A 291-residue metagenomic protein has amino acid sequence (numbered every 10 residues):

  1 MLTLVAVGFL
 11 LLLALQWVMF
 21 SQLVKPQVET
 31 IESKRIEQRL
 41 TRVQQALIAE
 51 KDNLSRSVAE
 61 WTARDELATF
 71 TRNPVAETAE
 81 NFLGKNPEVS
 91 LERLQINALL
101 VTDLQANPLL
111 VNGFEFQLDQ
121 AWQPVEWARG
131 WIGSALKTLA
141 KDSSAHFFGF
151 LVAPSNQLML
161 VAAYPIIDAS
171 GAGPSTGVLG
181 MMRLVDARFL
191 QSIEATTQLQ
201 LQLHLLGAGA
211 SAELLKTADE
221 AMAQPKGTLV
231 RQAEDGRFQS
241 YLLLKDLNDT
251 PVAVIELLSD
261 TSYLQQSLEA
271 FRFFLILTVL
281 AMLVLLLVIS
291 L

Functional and structural regions predicted by a protein language model:
M1-P26, I276-S290: Extreme N-terminal signal-anchor transmembrane helix of membrane signaling/transducer proteins, especially in bacteria
L13-V43, L47: N-terminal membrane-insertion alpha helix
K34-L40, E50-A135, A140-S143: Extracytoplasmic/periplasmic sensory segments of membrane signal-transduction proteins
N53-E60, V89-L110, F114, A145-F148 (+3 more regions): Short N-terminal helix-loop-first-beta-strand/juxtamembrane motif that initiates sensory/input modules
L110-G113, S155-I193, T250-Y263: Conserved beta-strands of PAS-like sensory domains
W131-L151, L199, E220-R231: Regulatory sensory and allosteric helical modules in signal-transduction proteins and certain transcription factors
A145-F148, S155-D168, K226-T228, E234-K245 (+1 more regions): A short beta-strand signature within small-molecule sensing/ligand-binding domains used in signal transduction
V254, L258-V279: Membrane-interface helix-start motif
